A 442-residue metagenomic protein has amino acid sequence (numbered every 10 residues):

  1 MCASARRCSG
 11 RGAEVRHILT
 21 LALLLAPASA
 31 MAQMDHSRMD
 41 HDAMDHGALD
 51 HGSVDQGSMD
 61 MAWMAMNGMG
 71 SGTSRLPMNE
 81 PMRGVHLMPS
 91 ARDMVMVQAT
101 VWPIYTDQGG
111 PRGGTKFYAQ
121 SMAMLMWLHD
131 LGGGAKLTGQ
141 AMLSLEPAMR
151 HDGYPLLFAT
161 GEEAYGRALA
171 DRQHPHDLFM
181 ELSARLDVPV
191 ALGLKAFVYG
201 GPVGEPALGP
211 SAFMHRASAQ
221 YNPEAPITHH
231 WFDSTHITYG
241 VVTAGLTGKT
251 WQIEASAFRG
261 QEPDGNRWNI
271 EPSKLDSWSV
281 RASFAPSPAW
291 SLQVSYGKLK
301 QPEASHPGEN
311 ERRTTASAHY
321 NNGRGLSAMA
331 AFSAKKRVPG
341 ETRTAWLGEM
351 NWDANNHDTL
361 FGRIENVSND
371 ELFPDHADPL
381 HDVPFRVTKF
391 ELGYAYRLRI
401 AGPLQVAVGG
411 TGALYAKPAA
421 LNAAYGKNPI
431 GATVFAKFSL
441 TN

Functional and structural regions predicted by a protein language model:
D35, D40, D45-A123, Y199-P202 (+3 more regions): Outer-membrane beta-barrel initiation region
V95, G133-L137, L192-A196, T250-E254 (+5 more regions): Repeated loop/turn-to-beta-strand initiation elements of outer-membrane beta-barrel proteins
V101-D107, L143-M149, G200-P206, G248-T250 (+8 more regions): Transmembrane beta-strands of outer-membrane beta-barrel pores
G113-A119, R172-L178, F232-H236, W268-L275 (+4 more regions): Replace "Gram-negative outer membrane beta-barrel proteins" with "bacterial and organellar outer membrane beta-barrel
W127-D130, V188, G245-G248, F284-P286 (+5 more regions): Residue-level signature of outer-membrane beta-barrel architecture
P147-L178, Y296-S305, S327-L347, H357 (+1 more regions): Outer-membrane beta-barrel translocator/channel fold
R150-S283: Surface-exposed coil loops of outer-membrane beta-barrel proteins
L392, G426-N442: Outer-membrane beta-barrel "beta-signal"
